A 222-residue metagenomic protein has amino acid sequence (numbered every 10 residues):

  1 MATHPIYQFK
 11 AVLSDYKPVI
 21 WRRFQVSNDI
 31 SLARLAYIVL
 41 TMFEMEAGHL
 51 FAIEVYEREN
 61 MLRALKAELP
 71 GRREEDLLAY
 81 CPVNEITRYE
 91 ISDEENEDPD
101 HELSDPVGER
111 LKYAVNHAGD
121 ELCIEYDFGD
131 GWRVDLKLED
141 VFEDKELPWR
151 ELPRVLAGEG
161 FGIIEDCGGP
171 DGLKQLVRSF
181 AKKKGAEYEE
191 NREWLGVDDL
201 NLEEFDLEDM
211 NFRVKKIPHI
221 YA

Functional and structural regions predicted by a protein language model:
M1-A222: Short linear regulatory motifs enriched in tryptophan with gly/pro/ser
